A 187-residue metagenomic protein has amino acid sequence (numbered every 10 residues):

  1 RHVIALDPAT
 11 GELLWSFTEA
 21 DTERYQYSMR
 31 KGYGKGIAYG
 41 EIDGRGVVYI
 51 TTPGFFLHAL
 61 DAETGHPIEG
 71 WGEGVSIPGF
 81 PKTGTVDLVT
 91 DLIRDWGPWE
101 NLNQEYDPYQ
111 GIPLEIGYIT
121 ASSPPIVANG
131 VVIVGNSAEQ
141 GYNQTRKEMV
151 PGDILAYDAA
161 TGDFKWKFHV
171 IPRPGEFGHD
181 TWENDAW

Functional and structural regions predicted by a protein language model:
R1-H2, I171-R173: Structural signature of outer-membrane beta-barrel domains
R1-H2, S28-F56, G117-Q144, D153 (+1 more regions): Repeat-blade elements of multi-bladed beta-propeller folds
R1-I77: N-terminal cofactor/phosphate-binding cores enriched in small/glycine residues, especially glycine-rich loops such as
G11, L114, T120, V131 (+4 more regions): N-terminal export/assembly segments and adjacent metallocofactor-ligating motifs of anaerobic energy-metabolism
E12-Q26, H66-L114, D163-V170, G178-W187: Aromatic (tryptophan-biased) beta-strands that constitute blades/sheets of beta-rich domains
Q26-Y27, D61, T145-R146, E176-H179: A short, polar/proline- and glycine-enriched secondary-structure boundary/capping micro-motif
F56-A59, P78-F80, G141, G175-H179: Secretory-pathway/luminal and periplasmic proteins that interact with or process carbohydrate-rich
L60, G65, M149-D163: Beta-propeller blade signature
